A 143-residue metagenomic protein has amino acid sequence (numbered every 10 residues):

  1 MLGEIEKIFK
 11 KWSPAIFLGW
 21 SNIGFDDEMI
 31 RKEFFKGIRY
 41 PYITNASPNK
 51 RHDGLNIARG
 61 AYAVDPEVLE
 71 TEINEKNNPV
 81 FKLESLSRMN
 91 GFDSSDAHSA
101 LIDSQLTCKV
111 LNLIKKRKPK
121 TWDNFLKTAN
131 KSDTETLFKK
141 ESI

Functional and structural regions predicted by a protein language model:
M1-I5: Glycine-rich, highly charged phosphate/nucleotide-binding loops
F9-K120, F125-T128: Metal-dependent phosphoesterase core characteristic of DEDDh/y 3'-5' exonuclease domains
K127-I143: Acidic catalytic cores of enzymes that act on phosphate-bearing nucleotides/polynucleotides
